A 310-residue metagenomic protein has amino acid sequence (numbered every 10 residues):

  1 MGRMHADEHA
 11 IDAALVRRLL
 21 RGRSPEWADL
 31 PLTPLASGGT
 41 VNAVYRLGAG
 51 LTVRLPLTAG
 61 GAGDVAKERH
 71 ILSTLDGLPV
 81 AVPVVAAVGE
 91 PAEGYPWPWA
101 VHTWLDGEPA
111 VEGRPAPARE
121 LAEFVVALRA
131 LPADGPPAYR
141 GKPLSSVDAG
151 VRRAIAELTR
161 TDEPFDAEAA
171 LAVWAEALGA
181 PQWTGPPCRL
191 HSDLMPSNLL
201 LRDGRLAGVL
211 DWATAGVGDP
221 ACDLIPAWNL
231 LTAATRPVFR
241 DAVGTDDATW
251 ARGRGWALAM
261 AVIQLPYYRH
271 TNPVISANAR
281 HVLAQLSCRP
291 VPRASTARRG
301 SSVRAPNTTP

Functional and structural regions predicted by a protein language model:
M1-R3: Short, contiguous pre-domain boundary segments
A6, D29-P143, G150, E157-R160: ATP-binding pocket architecture of kinase catalytic cores
H9-L30, E90-G94, R114, E123-S192 (+3 more regions): An alpha-helical support segment within catalytic cores of ATP-dependent transferases
T40, T214-V217, C222-P310: Helix-rich C-terminal or lid/interface subdomains of diverse kinases
V41-L47, V53, V85, W174-L224: Active-site acidic catalytic loop and adjacent metal/ATP-binding pocket of ATP-dependent phosphoryl transfer enzymes
G48-L51, G77-A81, G204, N229-A233 (+1 more regions): Short glycine/proline-enriched coil/turn segments at helix->beta-strand junctions
V65, P117-L121, A170, L258 (+1 more regions): Hydrophobic packing residues in well-ordered alpha-helices of helical domains and bundles
